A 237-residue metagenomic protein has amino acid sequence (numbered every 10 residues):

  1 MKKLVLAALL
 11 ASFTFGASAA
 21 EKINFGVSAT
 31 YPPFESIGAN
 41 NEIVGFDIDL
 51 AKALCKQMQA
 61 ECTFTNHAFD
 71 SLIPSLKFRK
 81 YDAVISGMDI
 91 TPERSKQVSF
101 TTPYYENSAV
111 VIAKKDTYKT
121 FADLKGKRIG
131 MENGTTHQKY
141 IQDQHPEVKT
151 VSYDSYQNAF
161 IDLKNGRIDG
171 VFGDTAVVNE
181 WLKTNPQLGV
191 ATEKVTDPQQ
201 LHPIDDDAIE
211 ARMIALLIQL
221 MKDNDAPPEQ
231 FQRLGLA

Functional and structural regions predicted by a protein language model:
M1-A19: Gram-negative bacterial Sec-dependent N-terminal signal peptides
A20-G87: Extracytoplasmic small-molecule ligand-binding "clamshell" domains of the periplasmic binding protein/Venus flytrap
A29, Y105-V110, T175, N179-A215 (+1 more regions): Periplasmic-binding protein-like
Y31, I48-D49, T63-P74, D116 (+3 more regions): Short helix-initiation/N-cap motifs at beta->coil->alpha
I48-Q57, D123, K127-R128, N133-T136 (+2 more regions): Extended ligand-binding regions for polar small-molecule ligands
E61, T136-Y153, P186-K194, A208 (+1 more regions): Ligand-binding clefts/hinges and TM-proximal coupling segments of bilobed small-molecule sensing domains
S71-P74, M88-K96, Y140-D143, K164 (+1 more regions): A ligand-binding cleft/hinge motif common to bilobed small-molecule-binding domains
T101, A113-I129: Flexible hinge/capping segments at coil-to-helix
